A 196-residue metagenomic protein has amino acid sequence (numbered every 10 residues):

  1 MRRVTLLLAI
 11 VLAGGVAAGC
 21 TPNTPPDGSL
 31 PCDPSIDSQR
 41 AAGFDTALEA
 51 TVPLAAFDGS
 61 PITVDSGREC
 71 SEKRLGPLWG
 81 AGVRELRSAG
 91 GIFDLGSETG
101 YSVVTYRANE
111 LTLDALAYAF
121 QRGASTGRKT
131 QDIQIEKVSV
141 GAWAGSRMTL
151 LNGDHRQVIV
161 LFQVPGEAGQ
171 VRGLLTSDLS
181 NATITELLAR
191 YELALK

Functional and structural regions predicted by a protein language model:
M1-L7: Bacterial N-terminal signal peptides that target proteins for export
V16-G19: C-terminal motif of bacterial Sec signal peptides marking the signal peptidase cleavage site
T21-S88: N-terminal "mature-domain start" segment
F44, L48, L116-F120, S180-E192: Stable alpha-helical elements in mature extracytoplasmic
S60, N109-L111, S125, A189-K196: Sec-exported extracytoplasmic/periplasmic mature domains
E85-Y118: A short acidic-to-branched-hydrophobic micro-motif
G127-I133: A short, amphipathic edge element
I133-K196: A short, solvent-exposed beta-edge/loop patch
